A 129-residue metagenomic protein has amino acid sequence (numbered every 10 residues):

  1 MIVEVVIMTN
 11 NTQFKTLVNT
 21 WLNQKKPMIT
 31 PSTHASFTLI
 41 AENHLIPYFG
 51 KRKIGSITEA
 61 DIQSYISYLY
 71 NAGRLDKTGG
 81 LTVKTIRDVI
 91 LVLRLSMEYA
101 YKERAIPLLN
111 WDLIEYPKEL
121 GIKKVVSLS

Functional and structural regions predicted by a protein language model:
M1-I7, N19-S32, E42-K124: N-terminal core-binding DNA-recognition domain of tyrosine recombinases/integrases
I7-T9, Q13: Inter-domain helical "communication" segments and dimerization helices that couple sensory or membrane-embedded modules
